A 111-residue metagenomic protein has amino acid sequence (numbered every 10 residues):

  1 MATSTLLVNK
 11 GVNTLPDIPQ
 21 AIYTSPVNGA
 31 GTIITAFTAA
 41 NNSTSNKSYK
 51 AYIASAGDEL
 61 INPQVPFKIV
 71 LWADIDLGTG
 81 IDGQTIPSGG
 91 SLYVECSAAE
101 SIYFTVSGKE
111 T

Functional and structural regions predicted by a protein language model:
M1-A2, N9-G11, I53-A56, V65-K68: A broad, low-specificity signal for short, low-complexity segments enriched in glycine/proline and polar/charged
M1-T32, A36, P87, E95-T111: C-terminal interaction-tip segments
G31-I33, T44-S48, L60, S101-I102: Short acidic/proline- and small/hydrophobic-mixed sequence motifs that coincide with surface turns and coil-to-beta
K50-A54, T105-S107: Beta-strand signatures of extracellular beta-sandwich domains
S55-S91, S97: Intrinsically disordered, low-complexity Pro/Gly/Ser/Thr-rich segments with frequent PxxP/GP/PP motifs and embedded
